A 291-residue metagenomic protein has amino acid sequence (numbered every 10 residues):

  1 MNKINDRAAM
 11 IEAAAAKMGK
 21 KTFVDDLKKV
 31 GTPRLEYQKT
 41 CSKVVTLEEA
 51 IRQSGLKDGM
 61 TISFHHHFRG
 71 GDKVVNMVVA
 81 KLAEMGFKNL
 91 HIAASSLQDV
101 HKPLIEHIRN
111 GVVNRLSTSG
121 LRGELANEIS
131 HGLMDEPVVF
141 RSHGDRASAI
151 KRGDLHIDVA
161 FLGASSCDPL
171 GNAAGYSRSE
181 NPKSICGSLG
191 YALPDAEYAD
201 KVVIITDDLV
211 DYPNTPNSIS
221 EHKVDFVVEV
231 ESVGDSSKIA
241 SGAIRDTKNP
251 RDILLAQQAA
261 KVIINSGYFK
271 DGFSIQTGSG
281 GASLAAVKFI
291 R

Functional and structural regions predicted by a protein language model:
M1-R291: Conserved alpha/beta enzyme-core scaffold
